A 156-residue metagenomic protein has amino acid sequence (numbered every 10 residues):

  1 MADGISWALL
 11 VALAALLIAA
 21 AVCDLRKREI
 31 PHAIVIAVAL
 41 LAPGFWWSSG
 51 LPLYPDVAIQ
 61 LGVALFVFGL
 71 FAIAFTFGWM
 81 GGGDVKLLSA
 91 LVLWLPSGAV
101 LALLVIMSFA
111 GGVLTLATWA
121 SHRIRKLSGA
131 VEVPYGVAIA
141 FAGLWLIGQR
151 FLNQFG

Functional and structural regions predicted by a protein language model:
M1-G156: A membrane-topology feature that recognizes alpha-helical transmembrane segments and their immediate juxtamembrane
